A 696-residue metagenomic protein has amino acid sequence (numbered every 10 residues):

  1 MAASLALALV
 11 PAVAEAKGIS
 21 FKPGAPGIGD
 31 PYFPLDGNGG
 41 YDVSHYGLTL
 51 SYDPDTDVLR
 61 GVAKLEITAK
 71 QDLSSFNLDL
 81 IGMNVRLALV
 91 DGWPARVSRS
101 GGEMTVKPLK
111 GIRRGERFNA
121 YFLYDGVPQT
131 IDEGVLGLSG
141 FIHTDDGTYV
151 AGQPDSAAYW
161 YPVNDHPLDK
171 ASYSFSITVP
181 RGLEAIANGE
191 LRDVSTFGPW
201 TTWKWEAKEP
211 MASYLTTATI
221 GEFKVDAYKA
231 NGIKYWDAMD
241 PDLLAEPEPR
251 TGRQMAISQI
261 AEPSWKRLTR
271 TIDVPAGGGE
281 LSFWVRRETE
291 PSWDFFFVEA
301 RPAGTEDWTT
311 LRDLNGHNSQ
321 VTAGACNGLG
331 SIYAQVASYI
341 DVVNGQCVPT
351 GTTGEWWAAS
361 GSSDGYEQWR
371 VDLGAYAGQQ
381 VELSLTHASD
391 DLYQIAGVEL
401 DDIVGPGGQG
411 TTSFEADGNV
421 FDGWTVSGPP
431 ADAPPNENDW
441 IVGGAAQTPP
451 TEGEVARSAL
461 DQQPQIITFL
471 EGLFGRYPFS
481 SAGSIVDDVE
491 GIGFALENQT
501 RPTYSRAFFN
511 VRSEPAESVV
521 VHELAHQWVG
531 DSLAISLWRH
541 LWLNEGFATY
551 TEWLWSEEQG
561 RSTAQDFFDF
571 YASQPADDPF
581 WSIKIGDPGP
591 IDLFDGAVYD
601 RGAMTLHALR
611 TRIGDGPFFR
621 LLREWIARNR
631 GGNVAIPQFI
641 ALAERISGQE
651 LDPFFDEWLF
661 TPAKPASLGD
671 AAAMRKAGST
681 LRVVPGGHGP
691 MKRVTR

Functional and structural regions predicted by a protein language model:
A16-E248, P291, A303-T305, D313-V343 (+10 more regions): Acidic/His-enriched low-complexity segments
S44-T49, R60-V62, S258-P275, D364-D372: Short beta-strands within extracellular/lumenal beta-sheet-rich domains
T56-R60, A69-S75, P263-W265, D273-S282 (+2 more regions): Extended extracellular/luminal ectodomain segments enriched in beta-structured repeat modules
A88, V298, V371, I395-G405 (+1 more regions): Extracellular beta-strand elements of beta-rich domains used for carbohydrate recognition/degradation or cell-matrix
G279-E288, F296, Q380-S389, F414 (+1 more regions): Extracellular beta-strand-rich recognition modules
W293-F295, D364, S389-G408: Extracellular carbohydrate recognition
F414, P502-F568, L622: Zinc-dependent metallopeptidase catalytic helix centered on the HExxH motif and its immediate flanking segment
P478, A564, D595-A671: Amphipathic alpha-helical substructures
